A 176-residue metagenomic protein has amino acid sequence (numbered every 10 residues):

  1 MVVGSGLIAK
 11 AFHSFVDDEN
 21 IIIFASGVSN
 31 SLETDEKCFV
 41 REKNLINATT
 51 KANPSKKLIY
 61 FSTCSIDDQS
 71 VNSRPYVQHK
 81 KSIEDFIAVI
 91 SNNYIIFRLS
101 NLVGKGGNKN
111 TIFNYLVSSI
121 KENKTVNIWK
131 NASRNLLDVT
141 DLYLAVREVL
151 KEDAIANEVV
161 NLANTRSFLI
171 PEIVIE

Functional and structural regions predicted by a protein language model:
M1-D17: N-terminal Rossmann NAD(P)H-binding glycine-rich loop of SDR-like oxidoreductase domains
H13-F15, E19, Y94, D138: Catalytic phosphate/metal-binding cores of nucleic-acid and nucleotide-processing enzymes, i.e., regions that mediate
S14-S55, T63-V71: NAD(P)H-binding glycine-rich loop region in Rossmannoid oxidoreductase-like domains and their noncatalytic homologs
I22, L142, V146, L162 (+1 more regions): Non-catalytic, hydrophobic alpha-helical segments
S26, I59-T63, R98-S100, A163: Active-site beta-alpha turn of Rossmann-fold NAD(P)-dependent dehydrogenases/reductases
F39-A48, C64-G104, N108: Catalytic helix-loop patch of NAD(P)-dependent Rossmann-fold dehydrogenases
D85, V89-R134, V139-Y143, R147: NAD(P)-dependent short-chain dehydrogenase/reductase
E152-E176: Mid/C-terminal beta-alpha module of Rossmann-like enzyme folds, strongest in SDR-family dehydrogenases/epimerases
